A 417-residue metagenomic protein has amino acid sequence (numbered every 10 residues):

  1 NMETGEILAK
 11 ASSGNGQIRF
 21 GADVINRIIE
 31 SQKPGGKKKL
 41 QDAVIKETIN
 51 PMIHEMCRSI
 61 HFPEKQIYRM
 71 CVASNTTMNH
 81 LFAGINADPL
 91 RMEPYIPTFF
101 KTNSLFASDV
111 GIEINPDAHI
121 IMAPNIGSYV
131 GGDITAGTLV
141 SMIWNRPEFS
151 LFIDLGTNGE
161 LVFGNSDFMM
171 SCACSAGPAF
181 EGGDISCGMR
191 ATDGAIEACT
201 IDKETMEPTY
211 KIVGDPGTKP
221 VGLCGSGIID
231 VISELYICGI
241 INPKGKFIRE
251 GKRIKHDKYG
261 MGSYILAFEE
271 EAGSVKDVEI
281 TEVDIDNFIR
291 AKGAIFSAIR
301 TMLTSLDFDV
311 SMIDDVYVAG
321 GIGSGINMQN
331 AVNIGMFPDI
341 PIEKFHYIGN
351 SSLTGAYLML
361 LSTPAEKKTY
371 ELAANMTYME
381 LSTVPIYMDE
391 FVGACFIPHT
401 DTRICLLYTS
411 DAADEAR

Functional and structural regions predicted by a protein language model:
N1, G5-I25, P89-S104, A136 (+2 more regions): Glycine-rich phosphate-binding loop of actin/hexokinase-like ATP-binding domains
M2-A83, P89-R91, I121: N-terminal glycine/serine-rich phosphate-binding loop of ATP-dependent small-molecule kinases, especially carbohydrate
D23, I67, L81-A136, F180-D184: Glycine-rich phosphate-binding loop and adjoining helix at the ATP-binding site of ATP-dependent phosphoryl-transfer
T48-S59, I134-G137, I289-S311: Phosphate/ATP-binding catalytic cores across multiple sugar-kinase/actin-like superfamilies, primarily ASKHA
P124-V140, I289-G293, F345-E380: Glycine-rich phosphate-binding/hydrolytic loop that grips phosphoryl groups
Y236-L306: A contiguous, well-structured pocket-lining segment that forms one wall/lid of small-molecule binding clefts in soluble
F308-S311, D315-Y317, G321-Y370: Catalytic phosphate/nucleotide-handling subdomain of diverse soluble enzymes
Y408-A416: Conserved small/polar residues in nucleotide/adenosyl-binding loops
